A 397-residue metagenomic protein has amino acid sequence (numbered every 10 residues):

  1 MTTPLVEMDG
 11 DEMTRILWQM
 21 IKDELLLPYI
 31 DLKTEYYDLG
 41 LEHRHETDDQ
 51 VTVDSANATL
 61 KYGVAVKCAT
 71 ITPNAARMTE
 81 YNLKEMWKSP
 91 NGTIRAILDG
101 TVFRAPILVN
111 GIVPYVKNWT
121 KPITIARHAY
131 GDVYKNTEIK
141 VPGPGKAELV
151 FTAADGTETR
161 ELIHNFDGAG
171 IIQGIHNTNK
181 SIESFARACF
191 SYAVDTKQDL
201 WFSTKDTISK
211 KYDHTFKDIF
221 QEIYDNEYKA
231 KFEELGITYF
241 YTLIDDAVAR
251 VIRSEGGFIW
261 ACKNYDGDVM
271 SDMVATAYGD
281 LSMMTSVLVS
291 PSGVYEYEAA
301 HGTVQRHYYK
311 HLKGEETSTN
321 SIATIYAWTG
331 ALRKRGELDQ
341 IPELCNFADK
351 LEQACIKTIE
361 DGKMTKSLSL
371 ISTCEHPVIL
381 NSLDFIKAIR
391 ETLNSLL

Functional and structural regions predicted by a protein language model:
M1-M20, L149-T242: Glycine-rich phosphate/diphosphate-binding loop of Rossmann-like nucleotide-binding domains
M13, L17-W18, D23-T47, A56-T59: N-terminal alpha-helical transmembrane segments of multi-pass membrane transport and channel/translocase proteins
I30-Y36, T196-T204, Y228-Y241, G336-A348 (+1 more regions): Flexible, glycine/charged-enriched surface loops at secondary-structure junctions
L41-S55, K217-F258: N-terminal small/polar loop signature for handling phosphorylated ligands or for N-terminal nucleophile
E42-E158, I171, Y265, V269: N-terminal glycine-rich phosphate/adenylate-binding segment common to multiple enzyme folds
A129-Y130, K135-A186, A193, L338-I341 (+2 more regions): Glycine-rich phosphate/pyrophosphate-binding loop and the adjoining helix
V251-K350, K357-D361: Glycine-rich phosphate/nucleotide-binding loop
